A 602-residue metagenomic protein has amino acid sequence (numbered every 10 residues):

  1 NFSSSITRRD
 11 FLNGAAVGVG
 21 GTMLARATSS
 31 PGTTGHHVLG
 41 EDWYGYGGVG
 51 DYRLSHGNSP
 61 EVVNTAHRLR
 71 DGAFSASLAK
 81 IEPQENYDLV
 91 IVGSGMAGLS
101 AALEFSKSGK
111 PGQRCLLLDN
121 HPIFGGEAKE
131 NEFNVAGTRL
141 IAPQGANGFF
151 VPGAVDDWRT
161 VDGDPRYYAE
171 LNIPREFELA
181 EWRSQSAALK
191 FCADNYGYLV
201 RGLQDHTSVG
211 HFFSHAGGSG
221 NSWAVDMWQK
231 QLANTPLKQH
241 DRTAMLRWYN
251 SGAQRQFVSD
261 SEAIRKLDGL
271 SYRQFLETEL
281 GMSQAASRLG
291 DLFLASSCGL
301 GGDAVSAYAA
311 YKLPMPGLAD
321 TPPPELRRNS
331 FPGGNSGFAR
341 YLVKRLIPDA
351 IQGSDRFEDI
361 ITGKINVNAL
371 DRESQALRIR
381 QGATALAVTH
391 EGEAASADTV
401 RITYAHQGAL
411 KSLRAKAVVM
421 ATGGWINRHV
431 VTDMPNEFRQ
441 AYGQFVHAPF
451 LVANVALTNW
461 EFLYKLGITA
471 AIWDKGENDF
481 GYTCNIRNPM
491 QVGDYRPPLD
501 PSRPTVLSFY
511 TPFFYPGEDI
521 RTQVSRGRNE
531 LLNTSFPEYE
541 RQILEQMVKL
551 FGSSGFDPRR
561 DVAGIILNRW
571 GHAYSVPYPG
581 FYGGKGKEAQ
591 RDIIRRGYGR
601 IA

Functional and structural regions predicted by a protein language model:
F2-D88, K107, P111-G112: Extreme N-terminal leader/targeting segments of oxidoreductases
G35-L78, E132, P165, L203-Q204 (+2 more regions): Conserved flavin/dinucleotide-binding core of flavoenzymes
D42-G50, G126-D162, S296, Y308-T321: Glycine-rich active-site loop/strand segments that organize a redox cofactor
G93-G95: Glycine-rich Rossmann-fold phosphate-binding loop(s) that bind the pyrophosphate of adenine dinucleotide cofactors
S106-N131: Glycine-rich FAD pyrophosphate-binding loop
A136-R242: Dinucleotide-binding Rossmann-like beta1-alpha1 core, especially the glycine-rich loop that anchors the ADP
M245-L386, E391-A397: Active-site/ligand-binding neighborhood in enzyme catalytic cores
L377-P516: Mid-domain catalytic core of redox enzymes that form a hydrophobic substrate pocket/lid adjacent to a catalytic redox
